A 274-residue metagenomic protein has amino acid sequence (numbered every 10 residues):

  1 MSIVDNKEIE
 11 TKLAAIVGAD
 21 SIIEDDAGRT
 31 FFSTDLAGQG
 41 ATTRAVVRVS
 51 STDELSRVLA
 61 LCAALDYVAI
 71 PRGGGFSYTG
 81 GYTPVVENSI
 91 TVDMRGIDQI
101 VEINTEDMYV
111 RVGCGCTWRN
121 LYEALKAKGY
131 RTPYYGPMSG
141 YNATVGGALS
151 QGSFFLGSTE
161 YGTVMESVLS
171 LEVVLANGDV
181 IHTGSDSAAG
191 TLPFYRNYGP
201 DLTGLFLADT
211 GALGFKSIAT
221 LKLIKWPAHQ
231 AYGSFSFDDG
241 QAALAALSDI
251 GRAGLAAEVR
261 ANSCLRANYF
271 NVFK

Functional and structural regions predicted by a protein language model:
M1-A60, F76-M108, R266-F273: N-terminal flexible segment immediately upstream of the FAD-binding catalytic core in FAD-dependent oxidoreductases
V17, A64-V68, G129-T132, G251-E258: A common structural junction motif
D20-D25, Y135-G136, L244-F273: Flexible, glycine/charged-enriched surface loops at secondary-structure junctions
D25, R72, T79, R95 (+5 more regions): Generic beta-strand/beta-sheet core signal
A63-L65, R72, A143, S167: Short, basic and Ser/Thr-rich N-terminal targeting/leader segments
G73-F76, T117: Ser/Thr-glycine-rich phosphate-binding loops at phosphate-binding pockets of nucleotides, nucleotide cofactors
I100-I103, G113-R252: FAD-binding subdomain of flavoenzyme oxidoreductases
